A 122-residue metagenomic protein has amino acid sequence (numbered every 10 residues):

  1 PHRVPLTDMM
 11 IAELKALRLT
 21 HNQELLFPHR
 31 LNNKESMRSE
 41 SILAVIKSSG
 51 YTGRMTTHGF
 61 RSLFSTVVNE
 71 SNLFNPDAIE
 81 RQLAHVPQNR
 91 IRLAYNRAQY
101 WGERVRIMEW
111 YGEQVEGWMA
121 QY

Functional and structural regions predicted by a protein language model:
P1-R3: Short, mixed charged/polar active-site loops that provide acid/base catalysis or chelate metal/phosphate cofactors
P5-G53, G59, L63-F64, S71 (+1 more regions): Active-site/catalytic core of tyrosine-dependent DNA strand-transfer enzymes
M9-I11, L73, L83-W118: Catalytic-site neighborhood detector that most strongly recognizes the C-terminal catalytic loop/helix of tyrosine
T56-T57, Q99: Residue-level "hotspot" positions that anchor or transmit function at local structural transition points
P76: Helix-turn-helix DNA-binding elements, focusing on the entry/boundary residues of the two helices that contact DNA
A120-Y122: Short, flexible loop/turn segments with low-complexity composition
